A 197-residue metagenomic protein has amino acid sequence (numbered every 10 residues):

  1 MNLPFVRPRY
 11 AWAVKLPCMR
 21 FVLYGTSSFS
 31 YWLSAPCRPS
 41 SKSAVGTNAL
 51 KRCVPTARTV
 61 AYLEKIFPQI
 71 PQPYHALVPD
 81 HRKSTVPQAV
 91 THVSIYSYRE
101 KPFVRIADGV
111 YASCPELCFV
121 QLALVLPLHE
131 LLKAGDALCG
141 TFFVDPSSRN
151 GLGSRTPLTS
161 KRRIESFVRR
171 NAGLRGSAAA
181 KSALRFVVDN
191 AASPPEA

Functional and structural regions predicted by a protein language model:
M1-S177, S193-E196: Short gly/ser-rich loop at a beta-strand->alpha-helix junction or flexible surface loop bordering the NTP-binding
R175-A191: A short, surface-exposed helix-loop junction/capping segment
